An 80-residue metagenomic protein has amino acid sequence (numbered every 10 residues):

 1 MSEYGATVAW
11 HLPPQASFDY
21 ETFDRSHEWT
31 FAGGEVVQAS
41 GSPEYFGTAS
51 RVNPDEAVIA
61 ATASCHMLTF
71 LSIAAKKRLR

Functional and structural regions predicted by a protein language model:
M1-A60, L71-R80: Extended beta-strand/beta-hairpin segments
A61-H66: Mid-length scaffold segments of soluble, non-membrane domains
